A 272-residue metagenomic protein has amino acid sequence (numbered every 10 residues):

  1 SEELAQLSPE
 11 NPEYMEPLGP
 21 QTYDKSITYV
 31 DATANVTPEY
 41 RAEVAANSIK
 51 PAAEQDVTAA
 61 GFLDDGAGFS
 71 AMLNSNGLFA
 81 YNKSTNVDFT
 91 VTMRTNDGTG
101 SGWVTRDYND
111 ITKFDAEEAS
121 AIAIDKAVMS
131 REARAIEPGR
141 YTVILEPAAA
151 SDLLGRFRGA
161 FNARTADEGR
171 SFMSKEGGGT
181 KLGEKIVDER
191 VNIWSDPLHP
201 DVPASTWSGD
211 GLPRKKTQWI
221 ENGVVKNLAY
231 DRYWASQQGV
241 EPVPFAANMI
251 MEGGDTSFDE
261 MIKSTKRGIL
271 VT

Functional and structural regions predicted by a protein language model:
S1-T272: N-terminal small-residue-enriched
